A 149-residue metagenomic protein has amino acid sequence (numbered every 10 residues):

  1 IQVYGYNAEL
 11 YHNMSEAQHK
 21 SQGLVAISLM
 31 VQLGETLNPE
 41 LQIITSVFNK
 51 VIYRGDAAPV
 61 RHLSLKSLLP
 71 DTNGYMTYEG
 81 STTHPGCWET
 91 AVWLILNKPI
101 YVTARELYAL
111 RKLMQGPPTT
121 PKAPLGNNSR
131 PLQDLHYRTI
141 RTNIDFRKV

Functional and structural regions predicted by a protein language model:
Q2-V149: Extracellular or lumenal secretory-pathway regions
